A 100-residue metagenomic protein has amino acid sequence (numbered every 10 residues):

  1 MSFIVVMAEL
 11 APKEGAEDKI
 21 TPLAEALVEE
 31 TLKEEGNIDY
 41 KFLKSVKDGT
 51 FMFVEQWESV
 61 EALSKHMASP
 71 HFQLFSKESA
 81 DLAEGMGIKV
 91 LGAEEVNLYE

Functional and structural regions predicted by a protein language model:
S2, L43-K47, K77-E100: Glycine-rich beta-strand-turn "strand-cap" elements at beta-sheet edges
I4-A11, K41-M67: Short, well-ordered beta-strand segments in beta-rich or mixed alpha/beta enzyme and ligand-binding folds
A8, P70-Q73, V96-E100: Short flexible/disordered coil segments
A11-E17: Short, surface-exposed ligand-recognition loops at beta-strand->loop->(often short) alpha-helix junctions that present
A26, E30-I38, Q56-V90: An amphipathic, aromatic/His-enriched active-site/gating alpha helix that lines ligand/cofactor pockets
